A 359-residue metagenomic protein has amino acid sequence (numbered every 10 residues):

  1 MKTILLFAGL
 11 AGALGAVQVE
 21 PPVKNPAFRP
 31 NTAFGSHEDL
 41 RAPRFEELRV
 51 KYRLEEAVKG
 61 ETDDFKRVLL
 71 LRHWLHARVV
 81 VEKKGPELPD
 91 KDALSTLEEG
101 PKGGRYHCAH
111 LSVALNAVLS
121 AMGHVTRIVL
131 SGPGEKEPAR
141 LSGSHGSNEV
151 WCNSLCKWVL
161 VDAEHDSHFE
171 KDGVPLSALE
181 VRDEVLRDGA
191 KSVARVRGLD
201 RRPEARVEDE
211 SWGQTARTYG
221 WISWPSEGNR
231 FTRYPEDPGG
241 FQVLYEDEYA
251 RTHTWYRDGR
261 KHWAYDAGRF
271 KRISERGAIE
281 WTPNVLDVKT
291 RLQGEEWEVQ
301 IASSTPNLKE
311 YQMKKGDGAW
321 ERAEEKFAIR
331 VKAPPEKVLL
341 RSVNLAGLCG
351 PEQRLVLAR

Functional and structural regions predicted by a protein language model:
T3-A13: Sec-dependent N-terminal signal peptides
A16-E20, W158: Cleaved targeting-peptide boundary
V19-H107, V113: Secondary-structure boundary elements
H73, V113-A194: Hydrophobic/aromatic-rich core segments of domains that either
E98-P101, G132-P138, K326: Short helix/strand-bridging catalytic loops that position acidic/His residues to coordinate divalent metals and engage
R195-W281: Catalytic cores of secreted or luminal carbohydrate-active enzymes
Q242-R359: Low-complexity, disordered linker/stalk regions enriched in Pro/Thr/Ser/Gly
